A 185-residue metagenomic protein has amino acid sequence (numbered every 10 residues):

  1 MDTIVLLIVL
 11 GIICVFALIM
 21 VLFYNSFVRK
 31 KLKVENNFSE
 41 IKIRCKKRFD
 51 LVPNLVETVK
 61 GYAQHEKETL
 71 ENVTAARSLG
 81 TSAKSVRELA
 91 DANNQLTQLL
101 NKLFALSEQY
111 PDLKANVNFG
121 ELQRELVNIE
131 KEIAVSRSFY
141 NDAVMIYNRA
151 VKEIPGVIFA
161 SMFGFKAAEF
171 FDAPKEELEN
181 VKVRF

Functional and structural regions predicted by a protein language model:
M1-F185: A helix-centric hydrophobic-segment signal that preferentially recognizes long, alpha-helical stretches used
